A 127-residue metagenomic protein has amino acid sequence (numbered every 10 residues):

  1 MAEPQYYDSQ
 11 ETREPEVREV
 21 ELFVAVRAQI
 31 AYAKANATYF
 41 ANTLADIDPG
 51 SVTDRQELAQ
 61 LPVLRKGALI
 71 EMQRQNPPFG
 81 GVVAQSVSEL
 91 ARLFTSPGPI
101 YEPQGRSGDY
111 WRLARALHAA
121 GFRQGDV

Functional and structural regions predicted by a protein language model:
M1-V127: Nucleotide 5′-phosphate-binding alpha/beta core
